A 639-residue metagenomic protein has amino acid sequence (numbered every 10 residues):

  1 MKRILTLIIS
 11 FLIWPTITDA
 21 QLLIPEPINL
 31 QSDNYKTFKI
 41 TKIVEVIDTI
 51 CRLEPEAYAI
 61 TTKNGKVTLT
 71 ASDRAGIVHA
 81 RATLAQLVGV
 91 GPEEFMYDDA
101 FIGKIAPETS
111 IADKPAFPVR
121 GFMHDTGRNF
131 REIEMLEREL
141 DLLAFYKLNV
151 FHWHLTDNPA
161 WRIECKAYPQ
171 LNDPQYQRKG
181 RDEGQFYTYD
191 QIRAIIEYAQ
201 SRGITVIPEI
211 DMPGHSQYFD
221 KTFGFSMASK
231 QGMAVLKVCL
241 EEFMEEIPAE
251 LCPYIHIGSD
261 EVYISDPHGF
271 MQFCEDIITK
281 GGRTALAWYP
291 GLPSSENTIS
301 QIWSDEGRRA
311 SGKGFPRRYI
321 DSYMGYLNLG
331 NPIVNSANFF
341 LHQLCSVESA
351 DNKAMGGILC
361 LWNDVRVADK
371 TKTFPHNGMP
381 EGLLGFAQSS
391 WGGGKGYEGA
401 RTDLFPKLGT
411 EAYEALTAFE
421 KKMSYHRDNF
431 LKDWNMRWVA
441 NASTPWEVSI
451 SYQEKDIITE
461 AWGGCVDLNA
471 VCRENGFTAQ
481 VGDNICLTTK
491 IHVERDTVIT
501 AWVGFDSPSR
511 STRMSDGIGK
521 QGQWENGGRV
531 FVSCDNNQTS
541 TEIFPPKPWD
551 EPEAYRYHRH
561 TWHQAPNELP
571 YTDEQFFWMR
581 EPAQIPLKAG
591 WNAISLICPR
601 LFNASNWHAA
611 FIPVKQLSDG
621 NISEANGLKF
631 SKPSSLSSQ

Functional and structural regions predicted by a protein language model:
M1-L22, Q639: Bacterial Sec-dependent N-terminal signal peptides
T6, T18-A112, A287-Y289, E296-T298 (+3 more regions): Acidic, contiguous N-terminal accessory segments
L22, P55-C252, Y557, H563-Q564 (+2 more regions): Feature activates predominantly on carbohydrate-active enzymes
F219-I299, W303-G314: Active-site neighborhood of glycoside hydrolase catalytic domains
D305-T444: Flexible, acidic glycine-rich loops studded with aromatic residues
N429-R495, P552-Q564, T572-F577, P633-S638: Extended carbohydrate-recognition surfaces in non-catalytic/accessory domains of CAZymes and lectin-like proteins
K490-S533, I594: Aromatic-lined ligand-binding clefts that engage carbohydrates, nucleic acids, or primary amines
P545, Y555-S638: An acidic-aromatic loop/edge-strand motif
